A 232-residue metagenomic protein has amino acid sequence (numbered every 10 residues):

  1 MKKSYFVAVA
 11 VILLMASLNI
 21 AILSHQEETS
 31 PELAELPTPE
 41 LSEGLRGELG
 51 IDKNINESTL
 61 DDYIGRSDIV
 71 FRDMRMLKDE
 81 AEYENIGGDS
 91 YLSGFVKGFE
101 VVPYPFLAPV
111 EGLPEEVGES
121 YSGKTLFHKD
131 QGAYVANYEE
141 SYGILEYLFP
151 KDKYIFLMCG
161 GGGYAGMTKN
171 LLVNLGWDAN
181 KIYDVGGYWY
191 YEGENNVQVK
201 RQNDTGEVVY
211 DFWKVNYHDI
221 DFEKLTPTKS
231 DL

Functional and structural regions predicted by a protein language model:
K2-A8, S17-E57, Y63-R66, L77-F156 (+1 more regions): Rhodanese-like catalytic fold shared by cysteine-dependent sulfurtransferases and DSP/PTP-type phosphatases
F71-D73: Structural scaffold elements adjacent to functional motifs in cytosolic proteins
